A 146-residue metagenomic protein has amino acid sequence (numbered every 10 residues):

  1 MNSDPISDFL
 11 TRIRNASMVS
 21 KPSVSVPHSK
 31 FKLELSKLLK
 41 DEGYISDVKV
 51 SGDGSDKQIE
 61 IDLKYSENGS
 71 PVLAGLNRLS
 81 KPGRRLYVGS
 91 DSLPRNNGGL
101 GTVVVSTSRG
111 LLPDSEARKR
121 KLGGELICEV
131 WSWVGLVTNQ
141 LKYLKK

Functional and structural regions predicted by a protein language model:
M1-K146: Core subunits and conserved enzymes of cellular information-processing and envelope-translocation systems across
